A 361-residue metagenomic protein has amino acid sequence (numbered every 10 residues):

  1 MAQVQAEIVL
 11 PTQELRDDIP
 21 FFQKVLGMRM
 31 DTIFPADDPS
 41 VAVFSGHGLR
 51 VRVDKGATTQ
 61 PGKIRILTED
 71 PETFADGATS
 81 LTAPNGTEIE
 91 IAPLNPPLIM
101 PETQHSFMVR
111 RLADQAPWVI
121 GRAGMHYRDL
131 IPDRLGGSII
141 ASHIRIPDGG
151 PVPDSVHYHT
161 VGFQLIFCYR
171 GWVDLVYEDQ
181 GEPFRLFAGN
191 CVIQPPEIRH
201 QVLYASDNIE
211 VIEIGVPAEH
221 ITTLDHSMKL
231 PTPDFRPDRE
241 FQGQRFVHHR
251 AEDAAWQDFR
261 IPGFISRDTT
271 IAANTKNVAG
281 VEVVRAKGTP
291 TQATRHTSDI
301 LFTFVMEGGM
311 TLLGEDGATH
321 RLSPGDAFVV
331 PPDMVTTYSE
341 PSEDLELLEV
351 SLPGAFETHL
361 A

Functional and structural regions predicted by a protein language model:
M1-I19, I64, I91-V119, G124 (+1 more regions): N-terminal beta-strand motif that seeds the catalytic metal site of vicinal oxygen chelate
A2, V9-R50, P117-M125, I131-D148 (+6 more regions): Core segments of cupin and vicinal oxygen chelate
V4-E14, S40-L49, D54-T87, V161-G171 (+1 more regions): Vicinal oxygen chelate
M28-G62, I89-I91, D133, S138-D148 (+4 more regions): Conserved short beta-strand elements that form part of the metal-binding/catalytic scaffold of enzyme active sites
L112-A116, G121-D133, A141-V161, P196-E197 (+5 more regions): Conserved short histidine dyad/triad with adjacent acidic residue
L130, D179-E197, G314-V335: Short acidic-glycine-tyrosine-enriched beta hairpin
A141-H143, C191-I193, S206-S227, E282 (+2 more regions): A short hydrophobic beta-strand segment most commonly corresponding to one strand of the jelly-roll/cupin
I144-P147, Y158-L175, I214-P217, V283-A286 (+2 more regions): Short, conserved beta-strand element in jelly-roll/cupin
